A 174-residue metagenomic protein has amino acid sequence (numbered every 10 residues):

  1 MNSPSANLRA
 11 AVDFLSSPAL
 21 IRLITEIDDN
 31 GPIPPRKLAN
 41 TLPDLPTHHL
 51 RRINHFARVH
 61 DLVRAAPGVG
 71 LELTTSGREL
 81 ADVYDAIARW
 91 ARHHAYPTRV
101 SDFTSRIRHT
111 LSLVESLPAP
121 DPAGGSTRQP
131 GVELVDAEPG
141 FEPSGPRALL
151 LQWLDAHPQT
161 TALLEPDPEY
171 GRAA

Functional and structural regions predicted by a protein language model:
M1-I24: Short alpha-helical segments that sit at the start of domains
R22-E26, P35, R52: Long, hydrophobic N-terminal alpha-helical segment
N30-T41: Short acidic, hydrophobic short linear motifs in intrinsically disordered regions
P34, V63-R64, E72: Short beta-strand(s) of the beta-wing in winged-helix/HTH DNA-binding folds
D44-V59: Short amphipathic alpha-helical interaction segments
R58-G68: A short, conserved structural fragment
V69-I87: Basic, amphipathic "hinge/linker" alpha-helix immediately C-terminal to the N-terminal HTH DNA-binding motif
Y84-A173: Amphipathic alpha-helical dimerization/coiled-coil segments that flank or bridge DNA-binding/regulatory modules
